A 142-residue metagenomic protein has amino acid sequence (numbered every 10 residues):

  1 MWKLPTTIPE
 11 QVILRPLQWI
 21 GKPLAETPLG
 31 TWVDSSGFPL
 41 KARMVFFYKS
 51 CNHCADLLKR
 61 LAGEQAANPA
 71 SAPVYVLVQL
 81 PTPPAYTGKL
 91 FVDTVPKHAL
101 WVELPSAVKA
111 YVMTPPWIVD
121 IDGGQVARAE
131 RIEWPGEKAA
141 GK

Functional and structural regions predicted by a protein language model:
M1-S35: N-terminal "domain-start" segment that seeds a small globular fold
A25-T31, K97-S106, R131: Short acidic-hydrophobic, aromatic-tinged amphipathic segments that line or gate anion-handling sites
D34-L61: Short active-site neighborhood of thiol/selenol oxidoreductases, capturing the structured segment around
S35-L40, A66-S71, Y111-M113: Flexible, charged surface loops at secondary-structure boundaries
F46-S50, L77-P81, R131: Structural motif
H53-P69, P84, E133-W134: Typically the conserved alpha-helix immediately C-terminal to a functionally engaged Cys/Sec in thioredoxin-like
S71-T87, D93-P105: Thiol-based oxidoreductase modules, predominantly thioredoxin-like and allied folds used for disulfide exchange
K109-K142: Non-catalytic, surface beta->alpha helical segment in thiol-disulfide oxidoreductase systems
